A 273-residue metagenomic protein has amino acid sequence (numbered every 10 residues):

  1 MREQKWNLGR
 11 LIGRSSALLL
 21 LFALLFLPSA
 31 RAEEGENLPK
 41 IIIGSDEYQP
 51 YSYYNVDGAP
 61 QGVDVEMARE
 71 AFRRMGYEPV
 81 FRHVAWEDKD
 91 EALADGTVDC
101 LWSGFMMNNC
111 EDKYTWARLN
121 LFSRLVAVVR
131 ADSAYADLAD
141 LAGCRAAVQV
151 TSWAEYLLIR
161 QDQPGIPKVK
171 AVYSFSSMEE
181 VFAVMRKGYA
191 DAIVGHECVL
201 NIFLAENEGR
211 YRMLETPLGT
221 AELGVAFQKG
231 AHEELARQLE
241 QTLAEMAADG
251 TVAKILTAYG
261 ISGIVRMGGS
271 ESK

Functional and structural regions predicted by a protein language model:
S15-F26: Bacterial N-terminal signal peptides
L38-V63: Short glycine-rich His-centered loop
S45-E47, F122-V129, A205-A244, S262-K273: Periplasmic-binding protein-like
Y54, A68-Y77, A117-R118, W153-F175 (+3 more regions): Ligand-binding cleft/hinge of the Venus flytrap
G62-R74, D132-R145, V150-W153, V225-I264: Extended ligand-binding regions for polar small-molecule ligands
V65, V80-E91, V172-K187: Short helix-initiation/N-cap motifs at beta->coil->alpha
R69, R73-R74, E78-D140, T151 (+1 more regions): Acidic, polar ligand-binding/catalytic clefts
D88-E91, S103-K113, L157-R160, V184-G219: A ligand-binding cleft/hinge motif common to bilobed small-molecule-binding domains
